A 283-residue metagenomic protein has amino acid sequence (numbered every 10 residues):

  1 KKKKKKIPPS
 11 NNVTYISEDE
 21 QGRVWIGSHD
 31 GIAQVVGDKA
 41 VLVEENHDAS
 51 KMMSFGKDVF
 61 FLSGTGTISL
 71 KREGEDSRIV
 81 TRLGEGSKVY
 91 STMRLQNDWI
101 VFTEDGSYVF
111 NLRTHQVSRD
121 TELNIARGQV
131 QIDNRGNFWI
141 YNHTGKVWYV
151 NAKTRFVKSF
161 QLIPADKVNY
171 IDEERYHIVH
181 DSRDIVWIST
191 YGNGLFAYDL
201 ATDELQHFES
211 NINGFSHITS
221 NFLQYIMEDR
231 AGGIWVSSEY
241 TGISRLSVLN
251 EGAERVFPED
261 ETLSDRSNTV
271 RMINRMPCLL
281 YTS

Functional and structural regions predicted by a protein language model:
K1-S283: Carboxylate-rich, polar loop motifs that coordinate divalent cations or form catalytic acidic clusters
